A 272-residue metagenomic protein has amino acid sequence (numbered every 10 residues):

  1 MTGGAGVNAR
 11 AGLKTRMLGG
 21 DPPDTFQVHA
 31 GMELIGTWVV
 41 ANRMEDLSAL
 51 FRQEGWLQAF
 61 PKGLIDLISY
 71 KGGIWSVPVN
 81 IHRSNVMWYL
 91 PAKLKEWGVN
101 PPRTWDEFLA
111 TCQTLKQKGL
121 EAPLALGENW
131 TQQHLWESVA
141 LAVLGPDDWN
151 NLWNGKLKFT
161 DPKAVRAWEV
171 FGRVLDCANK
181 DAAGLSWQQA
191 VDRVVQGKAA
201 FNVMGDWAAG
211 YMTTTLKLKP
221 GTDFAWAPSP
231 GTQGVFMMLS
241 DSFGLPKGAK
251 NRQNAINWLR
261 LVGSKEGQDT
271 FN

Functional and structural regions predicted by a protein language model:
M1-A41, A49-Q58, G72, P101 (+4 more regions): Conserved N-terminal structural module of periplasmic/extracytoplasmic solute-binding proteins
T2-G12, R103-A110, D181-Q196: Short helix-initiation/N-cap motifs at beta->coil->alpha
G31-N85, N100, L109, L135 (+1 more regions): Hinge/lid segment of periplasmic solute-binding proteins
E33-T37, L135, E169-N257: Extracytoplasmic/periplasmic substrate-binding proteins
D46-F60, V143-R166, T214-P220, F224-F236: Short, solvent-exposed loop/beta-turn-alpha elements that line the ligand-binding surface or hinge of extracytoplasmic
Y70-V79, N85, L109-L157, A199: Extracytoplasmic/periplasmic solute-binding protein
C112-L115, W153-G184: Glycine-centered hinge/linker elements that transmit conformational signals in sensory and ligand-binding systems
G119, L261-N272: Periplasmic-binding protein-like
